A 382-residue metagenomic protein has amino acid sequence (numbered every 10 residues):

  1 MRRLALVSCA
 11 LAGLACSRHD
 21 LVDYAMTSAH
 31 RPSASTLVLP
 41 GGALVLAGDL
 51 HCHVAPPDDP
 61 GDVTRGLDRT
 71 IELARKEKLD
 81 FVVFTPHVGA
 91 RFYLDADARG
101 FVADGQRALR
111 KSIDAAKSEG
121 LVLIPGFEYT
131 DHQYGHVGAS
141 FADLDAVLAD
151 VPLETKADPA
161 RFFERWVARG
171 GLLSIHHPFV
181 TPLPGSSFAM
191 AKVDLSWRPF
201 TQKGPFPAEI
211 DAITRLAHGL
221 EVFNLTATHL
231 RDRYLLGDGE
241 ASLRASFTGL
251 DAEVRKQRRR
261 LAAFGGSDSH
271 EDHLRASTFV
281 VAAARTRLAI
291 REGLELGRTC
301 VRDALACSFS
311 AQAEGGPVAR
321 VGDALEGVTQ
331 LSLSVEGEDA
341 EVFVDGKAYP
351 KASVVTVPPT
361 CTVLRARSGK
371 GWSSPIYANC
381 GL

Functional and structural regions predicted by a protein language model:
R2-V7: Sec-dependent signal peptide recognition, specifically the positively charged N-region followed immediately by
S8-C16: Hydrophobic h-region of N-terminal signal peptides that target proteins for export in Gram-negative bacteria
L14-A15, V63, A98, V280: Hydrophobic alpha-helical membrane context
S17-L50, Q133-A142, Q202-L382: Charged catalytic cores and adjacent phosphate/nucleic-acid-binding surfaces used for phosphate/nucleic-acid chemistry
M26-F200, F206, V222-L225, L230 (+3 more regions): A metal-dependent hydrolase metal-coordination microenvironment
